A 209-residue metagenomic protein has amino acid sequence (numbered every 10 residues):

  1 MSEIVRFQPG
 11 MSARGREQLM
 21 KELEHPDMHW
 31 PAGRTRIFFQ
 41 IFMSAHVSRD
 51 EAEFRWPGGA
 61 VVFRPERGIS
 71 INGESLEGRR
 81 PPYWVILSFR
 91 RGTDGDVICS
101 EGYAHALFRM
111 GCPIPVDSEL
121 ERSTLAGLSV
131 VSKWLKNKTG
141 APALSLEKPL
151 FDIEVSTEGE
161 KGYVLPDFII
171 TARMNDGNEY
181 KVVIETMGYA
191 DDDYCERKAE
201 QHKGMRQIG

Functional and structural regions predicted by a protein language model:
M1-G102: Nuclease-adjacent, charged terminal/linker segments that flank catalytic cores
I4, M20, F39, G111 (+4 more regions): Intrinsically disordered, low-complexity regions
K21, K133-K138, K148, K161 (+3 more regions): Context-gated lysine
F42-H46, A52-F54, S123-L128, Y194 (+1 more regions): Generic hydrophobic, helix-prone segments enriched in Leu/Val/Ile
G58-S156: Solvent-exposed, charged helical/coil patches that constitute nucleic-acid or partner-interaction surfaces
G140-Y180: Active-site metal-binding core of divalent-cation-utilizing nuclease and nuclease-like domains
L165-M205: Short beta-strand-loop-alpha-helix junction that forms the active-site gateway of nucleic-acid-processing nucleases
Q207-G209: Basic, glycine-rich
